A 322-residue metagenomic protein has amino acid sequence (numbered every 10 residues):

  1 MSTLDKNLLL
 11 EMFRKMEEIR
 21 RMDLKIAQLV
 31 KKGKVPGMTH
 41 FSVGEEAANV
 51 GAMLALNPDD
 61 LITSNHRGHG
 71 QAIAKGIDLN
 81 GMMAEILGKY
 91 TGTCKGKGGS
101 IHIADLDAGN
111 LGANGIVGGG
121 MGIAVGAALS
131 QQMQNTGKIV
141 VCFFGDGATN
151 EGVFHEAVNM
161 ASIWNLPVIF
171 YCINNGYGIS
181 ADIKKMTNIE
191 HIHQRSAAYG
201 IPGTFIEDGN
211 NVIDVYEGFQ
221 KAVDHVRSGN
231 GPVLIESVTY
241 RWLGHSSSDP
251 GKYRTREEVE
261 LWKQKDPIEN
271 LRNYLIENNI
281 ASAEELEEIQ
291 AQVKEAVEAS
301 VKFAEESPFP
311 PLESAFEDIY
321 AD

Functional and structural regions predicted by a protein language model:
R14-V30: N-terminal glycine-rich anion-binding loops that anchor highly charged ligand groups
L24-A27, K34-W164, D182-N188, H193 (+1 more regions): Cofactor-binding active-site loop characterized by glycine-rich and histidine/acidic residues
G70, G176-I179, R241-L243: Short gly/pro/ser/thr-enriched loop/turn and capping motifs at secondary-structure boundaries
Q132-T136, N188-K221, Q264-I289: Conserved thiamine diphosphate
W164-K184: A short, conserved beta-to-alpha structural element at the edge of catalytic cores that scaffolds binding
Y171-C172, T204-E207, V215, L234-V238: Short, conserved beta-strand edge motifs with alternating hydrophobic and charged residues
Y177-A181, I201-E207, K252-E260, E285: Short beta-alpha connecting loops at secondary-structure transitions that line or flank enzyme active sites
H225-D322: Glycine/aspartate-rich loop-and-adjacent alpha/beta segment that forms the canonical ThDP
